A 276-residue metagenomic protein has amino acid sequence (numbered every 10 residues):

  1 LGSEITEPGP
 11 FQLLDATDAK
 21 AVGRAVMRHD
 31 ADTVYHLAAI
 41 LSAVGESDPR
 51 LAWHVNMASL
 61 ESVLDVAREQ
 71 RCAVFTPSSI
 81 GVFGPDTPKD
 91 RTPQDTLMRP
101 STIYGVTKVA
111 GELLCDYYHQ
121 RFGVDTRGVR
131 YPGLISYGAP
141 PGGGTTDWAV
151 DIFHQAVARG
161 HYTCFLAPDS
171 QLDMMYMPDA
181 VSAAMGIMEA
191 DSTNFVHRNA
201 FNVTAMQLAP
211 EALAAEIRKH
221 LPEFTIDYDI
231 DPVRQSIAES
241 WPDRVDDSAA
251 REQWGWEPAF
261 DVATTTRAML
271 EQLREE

Functional and structural regions predicted by a protein language model:
T6-A19: Rossmann-fold cofactor-recognition segment
A16-V55: NAD(P)H-binding glycine-rich loop region in Rossmannoid oxidoreductase-like domains and their noncatalytic homologs
D18, T33, S59-S62, A73 (+3 more regions): Conserved cofactor-binding/catalytic machinery of classical short-chain dehydrogenase/reductase
D30, H36, H54, E61-I103: Conserved Rossmann-fold NAD(P)-dependent oxidoreductase catalytic core, especially the SDR/UDP-sugar
G45, L97, R130-P141, D151-M175 (+1 more regions): A conserved pocket-lining segment of Rossmann-fold NAD(P)-dependent short-chain dehydrogenase/reductase
S79, L113-G138: Conserved beta-loop-beta element that borders a ligand/cofactor-binding pocket
T107: Active-site helix of classical SDR
F165-A167, L172-E276: C-terminal substrate-binding subdomain of Rossmann-fold SDR/epimerase-dehydratase oxidoreductases
